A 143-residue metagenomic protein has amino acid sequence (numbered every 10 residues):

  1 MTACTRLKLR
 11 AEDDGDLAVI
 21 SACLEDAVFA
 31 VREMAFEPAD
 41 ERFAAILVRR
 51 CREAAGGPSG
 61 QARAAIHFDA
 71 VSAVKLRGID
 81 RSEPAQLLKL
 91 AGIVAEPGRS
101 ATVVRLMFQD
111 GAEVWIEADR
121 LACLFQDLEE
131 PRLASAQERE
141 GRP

Functional and structural regions predicted by a protein language model:
M1-T5, E140-P143: Short, low-complexity, intrinsically disordered N-terminal peptides in bacterial proteins
A3-D14: Alpha-helical interface/anchor segments and their boundary "cap" residues
D14-V28, A44, A73-L106, V114 (+1 more regions): Intrinsic, low-complexity N-terminal interaction/targeting segments
C23-K75: Short, well-structured hydrophobic secondary-structure segments
R32, G57, E83-P84, L128: Short linear functional motifs in flexible/disordered or boundary regions
R42-A45, R49, A91, A95-R99 (+2 more regions): Short alpha-helical interface elements
A62-I66, A85-L87, I93, C123-D127 (+1 more regions): Short, low-complexity, polar/charged sequence segments that are solvent-exposed and flexible
R105-P143: Mixed-charge, glycine-accented linear interaction segment located at domain edges/termini
